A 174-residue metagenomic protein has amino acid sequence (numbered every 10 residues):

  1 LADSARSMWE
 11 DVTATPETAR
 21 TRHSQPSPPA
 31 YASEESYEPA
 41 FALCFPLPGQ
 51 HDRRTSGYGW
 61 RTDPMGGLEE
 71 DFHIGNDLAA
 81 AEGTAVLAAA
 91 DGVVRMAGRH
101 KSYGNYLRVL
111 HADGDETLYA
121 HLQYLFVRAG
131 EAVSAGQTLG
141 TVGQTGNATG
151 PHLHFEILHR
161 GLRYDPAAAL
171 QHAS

Functional and structural regions predicted by a protein language model:
E10-T13, E17-Y103, A135: Surface-exposed, glycine-biased beta-strand/turn segments
T55, T84, T117, T145 (+1 more regions): Ser/Thr-centric signal marking residues that sit in or immediately flank functional binding/regulatory motifs
S56, G67, Y119-H121, Y164-A169: Short amphipathic beta-strand/extended segments with alternating polar/hydrophobic composition
G57, A97-G98, L125, V142-T145 (+1 more regions): Residue-level recognition of beta-strand microenvironments
D71-I74, A88-F126, P151, E156: Zn2+-dependent peptidoglycan hydrolase active-site motif and core
T84, D113-D115, L162: Short acidic/polar mixed-charge low-complexity motifs
L107-H111, E131-S174: Conserved, short, structured surface segments that act as functional micro-motifs
